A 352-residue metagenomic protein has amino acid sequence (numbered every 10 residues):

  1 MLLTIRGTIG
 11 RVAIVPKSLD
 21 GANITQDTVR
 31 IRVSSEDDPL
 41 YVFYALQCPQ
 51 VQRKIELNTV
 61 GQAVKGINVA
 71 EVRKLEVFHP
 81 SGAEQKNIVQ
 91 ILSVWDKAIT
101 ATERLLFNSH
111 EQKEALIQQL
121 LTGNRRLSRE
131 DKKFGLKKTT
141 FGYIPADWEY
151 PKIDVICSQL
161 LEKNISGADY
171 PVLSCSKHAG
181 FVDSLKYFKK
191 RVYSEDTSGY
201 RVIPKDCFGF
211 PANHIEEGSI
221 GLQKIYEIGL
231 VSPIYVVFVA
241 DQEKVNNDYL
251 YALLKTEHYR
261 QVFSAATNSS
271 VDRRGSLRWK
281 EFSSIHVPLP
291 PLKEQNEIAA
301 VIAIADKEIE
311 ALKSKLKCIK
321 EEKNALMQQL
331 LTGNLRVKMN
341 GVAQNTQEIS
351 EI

Functional and structural regions predicted by a protein language model:
L3-T4, V94, F210-P211, I304: A generic structural signal for residues embedded in beta-strands
T8, G21-V29, D37-L40, P49 (+4 more regions): A short glycine-rich beta-alpha junction/loop motif
A13-T25, S35-E36, Q47, N164-C175 (+3 more regions): Short, surface-exposed loop/turn microsegments at beta-strand edges and helix-strand junctions
S18, D154-I165, D169-F208, V231 (+1 more regions): Sequence-specific dsDNA recognition surfaces
G61, S93, R191-T197, V271 (+1 more regions): Short, solvent-exposed loop/turn positions at domain surfaces that link secondary-structure elements or cap domain
K74, G82, F134-N164, S284 (+1 more regions): Non-catalytic DNA-recognition/assembly elements of restriction-modification systems
H79-F134, T140-F141, L289-I352: Amphipathic alpha-helical coiled-coil/heptad-repeat segments
